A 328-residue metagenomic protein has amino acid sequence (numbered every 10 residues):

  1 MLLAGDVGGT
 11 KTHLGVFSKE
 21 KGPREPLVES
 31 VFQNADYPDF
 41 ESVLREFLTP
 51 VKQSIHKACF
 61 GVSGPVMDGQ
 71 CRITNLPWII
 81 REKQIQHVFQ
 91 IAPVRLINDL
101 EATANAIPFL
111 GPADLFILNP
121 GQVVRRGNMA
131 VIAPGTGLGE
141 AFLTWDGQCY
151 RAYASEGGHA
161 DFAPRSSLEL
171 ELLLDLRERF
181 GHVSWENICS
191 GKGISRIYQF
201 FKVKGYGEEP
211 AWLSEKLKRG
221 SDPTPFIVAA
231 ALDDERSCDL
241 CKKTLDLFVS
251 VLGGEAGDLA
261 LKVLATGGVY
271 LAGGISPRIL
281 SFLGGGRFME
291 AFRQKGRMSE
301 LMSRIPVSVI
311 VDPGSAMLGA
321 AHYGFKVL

Functional and structural regions predicted by a protein language model:
M1-K52, E171-L328: ATP-binding/phosphotransfer module of carbohydrate and carboxylate kinases, centering on a glycine-rich
L2-D6, I55-C59, R95, M129-A133 (+1 more regions): Short glycine-aspartate micro-motif
T12, P65-M67, G137-A141, R196 (+1 more regions): Short, acidic Gly/Pro/Ser/Thr-rich loop/turn segments
F32-N34, N75-P77, R95-A102, G121-V124 (+2 more regions): Active-site nucleophile and cofactor-binding loops and adjacent substrate-binding regions of central metabolic enzymes
S42, K83, A102, T136 (+3 more regions): Residues on a specific face of well-ordered alpha-helices
V51-D114, V131, R278-S281: Short beta-strand-loop/turn "lid" adjacent to the catalytic site in phosphate-handling enzymes
Q53-K57, I91, R126, T266 (+1 more regions): A general structural motif
D114-E186, L280-L283, R287-R293, R297-M298 (+1 more regions): Glycine-rich phosphate-binding loop of actin/hexokinase-like ATP-binding domains
